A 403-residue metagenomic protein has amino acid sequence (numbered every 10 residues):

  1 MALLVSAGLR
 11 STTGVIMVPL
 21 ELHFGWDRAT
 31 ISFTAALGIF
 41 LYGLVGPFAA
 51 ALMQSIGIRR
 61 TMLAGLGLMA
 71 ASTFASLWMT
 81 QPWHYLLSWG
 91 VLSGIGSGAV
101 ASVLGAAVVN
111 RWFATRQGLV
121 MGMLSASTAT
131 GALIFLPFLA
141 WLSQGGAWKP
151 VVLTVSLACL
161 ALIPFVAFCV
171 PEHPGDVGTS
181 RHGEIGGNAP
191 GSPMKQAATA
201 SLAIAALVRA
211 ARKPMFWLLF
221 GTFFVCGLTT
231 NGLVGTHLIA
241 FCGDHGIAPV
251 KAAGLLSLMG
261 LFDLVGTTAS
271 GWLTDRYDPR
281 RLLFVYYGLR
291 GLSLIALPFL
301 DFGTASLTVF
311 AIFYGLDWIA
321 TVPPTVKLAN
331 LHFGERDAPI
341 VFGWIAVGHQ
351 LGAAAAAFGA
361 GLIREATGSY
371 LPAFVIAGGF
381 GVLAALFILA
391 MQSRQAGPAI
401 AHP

Functional and structural regions predicted by a protein language model:
L4, S72, H84-A99, F224-V225 (+1 more regions): Hydrophobic core of transmembrane alpha-helices in multi-pass small-molecule transporters, especially MFS/SLC-type
T13-M17, V208-T267: Extracytoplasmic gate region of multi-pass secondary transporters
L20, A99-F113, A320-F333: Intracellular juxtamembrane helix-capping segments at the cytosolic ends of symmetry-related transmembrane helices
L20-E21, L52-M53, I134, F138-G146 (+3 more regions): Interfacial helix-cap and linker-helix signal at transmembrane-aqueous boundaries of multi-pass secondary transporters
V45-I58, T267-D278, R364-E365: Helix-to-loop junctions at the C-terminal end of transmembrane segments in multipass secondary transporters
G67-T80, L289-F302: C-terminal ends and interior cores of transmembrane alpha-helices in multi-pass membrane transporters/permeases
W89-A126: Cytoplasmic helix-loop-helix junction between adjacent transmembrane helices in 12-TM secondary transporters
L124-G175: Helix-loop-helix hairpin linking two adjacent transmembrane segments in secondary transporters
